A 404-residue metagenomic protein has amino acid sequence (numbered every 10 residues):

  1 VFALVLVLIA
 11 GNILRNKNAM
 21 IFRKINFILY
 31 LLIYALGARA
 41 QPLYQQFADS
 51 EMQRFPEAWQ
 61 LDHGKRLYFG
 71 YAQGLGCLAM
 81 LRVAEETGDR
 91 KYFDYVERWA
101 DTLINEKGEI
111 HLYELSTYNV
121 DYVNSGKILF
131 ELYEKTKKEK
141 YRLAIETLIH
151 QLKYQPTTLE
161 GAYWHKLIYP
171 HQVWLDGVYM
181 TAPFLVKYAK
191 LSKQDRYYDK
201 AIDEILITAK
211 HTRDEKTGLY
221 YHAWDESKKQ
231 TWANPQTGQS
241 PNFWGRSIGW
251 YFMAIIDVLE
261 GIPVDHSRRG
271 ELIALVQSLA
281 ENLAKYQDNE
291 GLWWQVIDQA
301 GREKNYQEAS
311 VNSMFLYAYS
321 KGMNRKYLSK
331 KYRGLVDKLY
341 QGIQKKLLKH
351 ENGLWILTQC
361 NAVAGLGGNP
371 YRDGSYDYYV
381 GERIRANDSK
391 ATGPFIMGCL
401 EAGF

Functional and structural regions predicted by a protein language model:
V1-P42: Bacterial Sec-dependent N-terminal signal peptides
P42-Q60, K91-L112, L143-A162, Y198-W224 (+3 more regions): Long, well-ordered core segments of solenoidal/helical folds
L43-G74, E86-F93, T102-V120, N124-G126 (+5 more regions): CBM-like carbohydrate-recognition segments
P56-A58, I104-H111, A162-L167, K228-P241 (+2 more regions): Acidic/His metal-coordination segments adjacent to aromatic residues that form catalytic metal sites in metalloenzymes
V123-M180: Extracytoplasmic mature domains of secreted/periplasmic and thylakoid-lumen proteins
Y188-D199, V258-G270, G322-K330: Inter-helical turn/loop segments and adjacent helix faces that build the functional surface of alpha-helical bundle
F252-D298: Oxyanion-binding "anion nests"
